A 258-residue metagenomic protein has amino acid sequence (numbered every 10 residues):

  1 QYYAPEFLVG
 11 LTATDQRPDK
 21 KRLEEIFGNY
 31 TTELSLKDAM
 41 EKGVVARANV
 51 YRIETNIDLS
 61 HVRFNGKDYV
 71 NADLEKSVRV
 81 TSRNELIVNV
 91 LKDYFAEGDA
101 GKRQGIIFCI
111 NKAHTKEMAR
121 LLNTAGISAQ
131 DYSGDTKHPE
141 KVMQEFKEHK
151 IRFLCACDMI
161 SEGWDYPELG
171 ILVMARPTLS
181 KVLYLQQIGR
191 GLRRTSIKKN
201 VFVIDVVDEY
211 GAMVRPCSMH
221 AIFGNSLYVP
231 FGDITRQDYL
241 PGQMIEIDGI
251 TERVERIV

Functional and structural regions predicted by a protein language model:
Q1-V50: Post-DEXD/H (motif II) to motif III coupling segment of the RecA-like Helicase ATP-binding lobe
P5, A100-K102, K150-I151: Short, high-confidence coil segments that cap the C-terminus of an alpha-helix and link into the following beta-strand
A13-P18, D38-E41, E54-L59, K112-A113 (+5 more regions): Conserved nucleotide-binding/hydrolysis micro-motifs of P-loop NTPases
Y30-I106: Conserved interdomain linker/interface between the two RecA-like ATPase lobes of SF2 helicase motors
L36-A46, R193-E252: A conserved SF2-helicase RecA2
G43, L154-L172, I188-R193: SF2 helicase motor core recognition
I106, K116-R120, I127-S161: Conserved helicase ATPase core of P-loop NTP-dependent helicases/translocases
L179-K199: Conserved SF2 helicase motif VI
